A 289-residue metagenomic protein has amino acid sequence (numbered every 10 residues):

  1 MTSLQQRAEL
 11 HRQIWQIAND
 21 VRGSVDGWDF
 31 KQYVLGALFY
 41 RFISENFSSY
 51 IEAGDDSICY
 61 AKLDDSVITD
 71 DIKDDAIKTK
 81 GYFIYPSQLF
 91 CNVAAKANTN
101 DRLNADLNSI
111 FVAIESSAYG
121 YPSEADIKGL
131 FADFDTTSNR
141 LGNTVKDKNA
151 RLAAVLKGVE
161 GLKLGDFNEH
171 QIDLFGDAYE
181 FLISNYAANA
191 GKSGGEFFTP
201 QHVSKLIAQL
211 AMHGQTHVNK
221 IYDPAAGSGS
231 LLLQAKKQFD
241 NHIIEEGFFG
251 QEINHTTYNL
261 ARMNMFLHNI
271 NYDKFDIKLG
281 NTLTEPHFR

Functional and structural regions predicted by a protein language model:
M1-L206, L210-A211, D273-T282: Non-catalytic, mostly N-terminal accessory regions of nucleic-acid modification and defense proteins
S193-R289: Conserved S-adenosyl-L-methionine
